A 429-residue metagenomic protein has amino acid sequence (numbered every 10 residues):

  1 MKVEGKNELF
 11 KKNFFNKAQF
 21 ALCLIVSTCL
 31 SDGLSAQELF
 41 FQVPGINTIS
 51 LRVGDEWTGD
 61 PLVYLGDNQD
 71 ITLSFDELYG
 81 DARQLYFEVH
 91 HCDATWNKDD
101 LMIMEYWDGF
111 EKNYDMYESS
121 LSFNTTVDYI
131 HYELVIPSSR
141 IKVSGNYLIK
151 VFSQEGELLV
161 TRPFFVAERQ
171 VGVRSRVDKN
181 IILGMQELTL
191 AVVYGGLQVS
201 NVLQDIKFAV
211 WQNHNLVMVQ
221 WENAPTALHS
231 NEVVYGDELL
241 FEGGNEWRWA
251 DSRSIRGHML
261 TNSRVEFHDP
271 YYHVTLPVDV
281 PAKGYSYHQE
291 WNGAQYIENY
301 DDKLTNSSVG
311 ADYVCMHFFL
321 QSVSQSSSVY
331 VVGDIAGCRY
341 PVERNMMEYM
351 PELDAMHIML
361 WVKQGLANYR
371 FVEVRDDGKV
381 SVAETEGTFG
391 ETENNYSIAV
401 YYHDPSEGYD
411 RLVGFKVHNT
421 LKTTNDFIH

Functional and structural regions predicted by a protein language model:
M1-E38: Bacterial Sec-dependent N-terminal signal peptides
Q37-L65, E168-L183, A294-L304: Short, compositionally biased P/S/T/A/G/V-rich stretches that sit at domain boundaries
F40-Q42, V166-M185, G390-G414: Low-complexity, Pro/Ser/Thr- and charge-rich linker/hinge segments at domain boundaries
T48-H91, L183-Y194, N306-H317: Contiguous beta-strand segments within globular domains
D100, E105-E133, V217-P225, C315-Q364 (+1 more regions): Aromatic-rich carbohydrate-binding modules that target alpha-glucans
D128-V151: Ligand-binding face of N-terminal immunoglobulin V-set domains in extracellular IgSF glycoproteins
N201-Y285: Long, internal scaffold/assembly segments composed of regular secondary structure
L276-Q325, L412-D426: Basic K/R-rich, polyanion-interacting modules in nucleoproteins and related proteins
